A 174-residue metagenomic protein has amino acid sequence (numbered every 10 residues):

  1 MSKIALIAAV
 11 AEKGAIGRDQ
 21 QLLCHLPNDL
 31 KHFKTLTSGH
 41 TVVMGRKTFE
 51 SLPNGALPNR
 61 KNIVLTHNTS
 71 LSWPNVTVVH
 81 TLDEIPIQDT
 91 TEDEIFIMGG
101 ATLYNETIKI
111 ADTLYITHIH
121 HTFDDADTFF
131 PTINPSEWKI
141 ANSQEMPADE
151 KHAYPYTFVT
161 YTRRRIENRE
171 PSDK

Functional and structural regions predicted by a protein language model:
M1: Short, flexible loop/turn motifs enriched in small residues
I4, A8-E167: Flexible, gly/pro- and Lys/Arg-enriched active-site loops
